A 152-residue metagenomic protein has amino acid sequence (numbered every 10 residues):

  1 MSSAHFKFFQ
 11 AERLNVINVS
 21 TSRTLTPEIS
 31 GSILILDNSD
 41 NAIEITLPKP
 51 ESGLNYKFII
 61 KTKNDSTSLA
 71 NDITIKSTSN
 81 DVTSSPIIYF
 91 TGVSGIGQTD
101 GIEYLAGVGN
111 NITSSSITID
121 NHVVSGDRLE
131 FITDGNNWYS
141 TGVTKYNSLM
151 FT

Functional and structural regions predicted by a protein language model:
S2-I96, I132-T152: Exposed extracellular interaction/assembly regions and N-terminal maturation sites
I17-V19, T113-S116: Short secondary-structure boundary micro-motifs
S52-G53, V124-G126: Short coil-to-beta-strand transition motifs
V93-S115: Surface-exposed intrinsically disordered loops and tails
I117-S125: Exposed beta-sheet edge/beta-hairpin loop segments within beta-rich domains
S125-T133: Extracellular disulfide-bonded cysteine-rich modules/repeats
